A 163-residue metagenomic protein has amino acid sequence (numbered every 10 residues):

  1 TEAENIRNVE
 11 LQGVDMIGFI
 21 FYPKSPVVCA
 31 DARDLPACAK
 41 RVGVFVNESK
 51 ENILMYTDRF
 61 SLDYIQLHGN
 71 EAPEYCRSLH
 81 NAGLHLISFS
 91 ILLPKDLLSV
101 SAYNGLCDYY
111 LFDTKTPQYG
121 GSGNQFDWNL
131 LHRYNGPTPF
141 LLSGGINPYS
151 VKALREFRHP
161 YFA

Functional and structural regions predicted by a protein language model:
T1-A163: Conserved N-terminal beta1-alpha1 strand-loop-helix module at the mouth
